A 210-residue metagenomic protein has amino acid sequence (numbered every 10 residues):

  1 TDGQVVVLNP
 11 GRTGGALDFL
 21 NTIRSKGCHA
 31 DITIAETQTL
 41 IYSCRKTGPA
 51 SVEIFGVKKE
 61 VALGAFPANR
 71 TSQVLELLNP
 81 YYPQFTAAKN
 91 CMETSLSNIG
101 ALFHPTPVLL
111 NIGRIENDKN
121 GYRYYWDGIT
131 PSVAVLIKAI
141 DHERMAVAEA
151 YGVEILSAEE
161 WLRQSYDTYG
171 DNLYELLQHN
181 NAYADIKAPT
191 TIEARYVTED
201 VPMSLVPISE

Functional and structural regions predicted by a protein language model:
D2-G48: Rossmann-like NAD(P)(H) cofactor-binding subdomain of soluble oxidoreductases
R12, A16, T71-L75, V133-D141 (+4 more regions): Generic structural signal for well-ordered, non-membrane alpha-helical segments in soluble metabolic enzymes
N21, L40-I140: Substrate/ligand-engaging "lid" and interaction regions
R24, C28, N79-Q84, H142 (+2 more regions): Generic secondary-structure signature for well-ordered alpha-helical cores
K119-P131, A158-E159, I186-E193: Short, flexible active-site loops
V133, A139-H179: Small-residue-rich helix-loop
W161-Y169, Y174-E210: Long, low-complexity C-terminal extensions of enzymes
